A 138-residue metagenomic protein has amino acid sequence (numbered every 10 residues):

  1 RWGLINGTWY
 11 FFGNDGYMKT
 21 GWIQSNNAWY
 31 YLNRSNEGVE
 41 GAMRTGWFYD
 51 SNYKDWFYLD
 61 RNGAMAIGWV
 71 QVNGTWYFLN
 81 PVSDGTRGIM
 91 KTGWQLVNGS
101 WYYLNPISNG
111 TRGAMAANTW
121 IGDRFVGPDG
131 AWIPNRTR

Functional and structural regions predicted by a protein language model:
R1-R138: Extracellular adhesion/carbohydrate-binding repeat motifs centered on closely spaced tryptophans
